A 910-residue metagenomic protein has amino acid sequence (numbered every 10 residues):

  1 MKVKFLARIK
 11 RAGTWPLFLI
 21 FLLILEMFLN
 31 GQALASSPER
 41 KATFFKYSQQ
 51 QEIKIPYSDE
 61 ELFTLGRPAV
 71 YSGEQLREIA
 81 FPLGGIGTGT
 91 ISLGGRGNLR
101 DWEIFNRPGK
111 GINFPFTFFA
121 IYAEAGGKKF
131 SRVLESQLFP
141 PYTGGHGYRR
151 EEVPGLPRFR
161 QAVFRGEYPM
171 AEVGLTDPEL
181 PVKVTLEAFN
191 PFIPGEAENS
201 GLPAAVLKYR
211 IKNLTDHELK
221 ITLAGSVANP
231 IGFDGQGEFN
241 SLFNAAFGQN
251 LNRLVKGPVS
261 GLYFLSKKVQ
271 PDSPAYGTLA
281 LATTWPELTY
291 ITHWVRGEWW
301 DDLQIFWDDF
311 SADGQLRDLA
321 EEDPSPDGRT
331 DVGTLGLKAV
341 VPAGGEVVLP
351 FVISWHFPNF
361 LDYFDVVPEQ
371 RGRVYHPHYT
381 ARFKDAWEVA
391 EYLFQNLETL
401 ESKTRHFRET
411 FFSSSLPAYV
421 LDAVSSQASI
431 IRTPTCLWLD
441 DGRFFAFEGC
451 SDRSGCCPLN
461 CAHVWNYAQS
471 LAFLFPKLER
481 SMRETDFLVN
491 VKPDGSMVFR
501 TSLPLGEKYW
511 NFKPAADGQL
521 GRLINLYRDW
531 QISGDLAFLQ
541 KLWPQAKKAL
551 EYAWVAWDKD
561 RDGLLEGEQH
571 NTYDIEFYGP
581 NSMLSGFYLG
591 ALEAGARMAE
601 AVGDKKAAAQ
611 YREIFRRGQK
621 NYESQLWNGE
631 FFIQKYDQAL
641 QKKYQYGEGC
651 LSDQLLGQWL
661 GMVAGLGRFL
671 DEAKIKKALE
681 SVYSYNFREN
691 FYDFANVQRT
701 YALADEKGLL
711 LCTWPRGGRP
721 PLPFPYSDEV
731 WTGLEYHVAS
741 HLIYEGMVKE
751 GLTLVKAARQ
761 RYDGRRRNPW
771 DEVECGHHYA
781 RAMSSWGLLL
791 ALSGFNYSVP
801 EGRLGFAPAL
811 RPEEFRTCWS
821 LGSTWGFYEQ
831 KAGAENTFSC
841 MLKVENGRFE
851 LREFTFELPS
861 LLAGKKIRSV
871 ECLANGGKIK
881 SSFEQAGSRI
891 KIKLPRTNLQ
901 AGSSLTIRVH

Functional and structural regions predicted by a protein language model:
M1-A12: N-terminal secretory signal peptides that target proteins for export/translocation
P16-N30: Bacterial N-terminal signal peptides
A33-T64, V70-S72, D177-P181, T185 (+8 more regions): Acidic/polar, glycine-enriched structural segments that form the non-catalytic walls/loops of the carbohydrate-binding
L62-G95, W102: Mature N-terminal segment immediately following signal peptide/propeptide cleavage in secreted/periplasmic
N98-R100, N106-L186, P191-A197, E735-L894 (+2 more regions): Non-catalytic C-terminal accessory modules of carbohydrate-active enzymes
A120-A125, V133, Q137-R149, N213 (+13 more regions): Aromatic-rich carbohydrate-recognition surfaces in CAZymes
E198-S200, V206-R210, T292, W307 (+8 more regions): The feature captures the catalytic groove of carbohydrate-active enzymes
D452-S496, Q519, Q540, P544 (+8 more regions): Active-site core of glycosidic bond-cleaving carbohydrate-active enzymes
